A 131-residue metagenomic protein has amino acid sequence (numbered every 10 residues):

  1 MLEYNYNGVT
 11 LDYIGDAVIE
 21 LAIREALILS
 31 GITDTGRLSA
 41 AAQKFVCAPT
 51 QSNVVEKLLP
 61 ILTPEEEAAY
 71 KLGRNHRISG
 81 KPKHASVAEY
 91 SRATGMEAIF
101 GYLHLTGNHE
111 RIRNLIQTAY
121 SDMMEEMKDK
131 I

Functional and structural regions predicted by a protein language model:
M1-I131: Double-stranded RNA-binding/processing signature
